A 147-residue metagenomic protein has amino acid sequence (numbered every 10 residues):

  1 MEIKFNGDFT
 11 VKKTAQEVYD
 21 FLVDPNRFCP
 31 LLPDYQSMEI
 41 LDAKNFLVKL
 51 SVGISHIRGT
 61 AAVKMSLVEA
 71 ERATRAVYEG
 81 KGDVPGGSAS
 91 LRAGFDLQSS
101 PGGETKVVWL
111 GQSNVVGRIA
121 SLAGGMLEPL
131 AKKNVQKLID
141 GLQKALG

Functional and structural regions predicted by a protein language model:
M1, I40, S55-A61, P85-A89 (+1 more regions): A generic structural micro-feature
M1-L47: Hydrophobic ligand-binding cavity/cleft-lining segments
E2-D8, N45-L47, A62, R75 (+2 more regions): Intrinsic-disorder/low-complexity, polar/charged segments enriched in Ser/Thr/Lys/Arg/Asp/Glu/Gln
G7, Q36, A62-E69, G80 (+1 more regions): Hydrophobic/aromatic beta-strand elements that line small-molecule binding cavities or substrate pockets in beta-rich
T14, A43, R72-A73, S100-G103: Short strand-connecting beta-turns/loops that link adjacent beta-strands
E39-K81: Glycine-rich portal/gate segments that line the openings of hydrophobic small-molecule binding cavities
K81-L130: Beta-strand/loop substructures that line and gate deep hydrophobic ligand-binding cavities in soluble
D140-G147: Short, highly charged C-terminal tails/helix-capping segments
